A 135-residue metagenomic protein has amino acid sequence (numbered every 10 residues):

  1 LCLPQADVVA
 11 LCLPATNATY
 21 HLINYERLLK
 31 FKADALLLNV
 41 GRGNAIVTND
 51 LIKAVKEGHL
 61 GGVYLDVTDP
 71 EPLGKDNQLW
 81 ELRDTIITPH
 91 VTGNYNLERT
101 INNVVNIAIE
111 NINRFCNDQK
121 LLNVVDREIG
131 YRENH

Functional and structural regions predicted by a protein language model:
L1-Q78: Rossmann-like adenosine-cofactor binding region
E71-H135: C-terminal helix-to-coil terminal segments
